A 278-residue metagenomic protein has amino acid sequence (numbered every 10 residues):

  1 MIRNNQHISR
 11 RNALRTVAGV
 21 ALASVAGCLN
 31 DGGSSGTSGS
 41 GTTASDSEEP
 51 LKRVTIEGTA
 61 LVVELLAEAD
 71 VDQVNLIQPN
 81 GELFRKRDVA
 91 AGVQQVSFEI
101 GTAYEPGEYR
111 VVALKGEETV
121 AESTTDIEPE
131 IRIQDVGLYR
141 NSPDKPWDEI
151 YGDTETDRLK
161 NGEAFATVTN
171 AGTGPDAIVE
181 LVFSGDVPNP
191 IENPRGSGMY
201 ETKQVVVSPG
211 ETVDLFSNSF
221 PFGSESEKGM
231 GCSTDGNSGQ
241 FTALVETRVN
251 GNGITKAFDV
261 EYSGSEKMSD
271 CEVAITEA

Functional and structural regions predicted by a protein language model:
M1-A278: Terminal disorder- and signal-encoded targeting elements
